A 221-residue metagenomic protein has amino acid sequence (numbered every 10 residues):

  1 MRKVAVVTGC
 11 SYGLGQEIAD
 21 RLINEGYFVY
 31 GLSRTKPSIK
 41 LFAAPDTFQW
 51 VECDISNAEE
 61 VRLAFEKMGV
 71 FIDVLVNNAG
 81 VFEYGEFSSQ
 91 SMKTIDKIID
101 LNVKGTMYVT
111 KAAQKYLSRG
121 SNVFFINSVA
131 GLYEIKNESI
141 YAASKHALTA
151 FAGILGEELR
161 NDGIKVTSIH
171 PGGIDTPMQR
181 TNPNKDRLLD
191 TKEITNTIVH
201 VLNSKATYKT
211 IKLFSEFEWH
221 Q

Functional and structural regions predicted by a protein language model:
S11, A19: N-terminal Rossmann NAD(P)H-binding glycine-rich loop of SDR-like oxidoreductase domains
N78-E83: Conserved NAD(P)H cofactor-binding loop of Rossmann-fold oxidoreductase domains
E86-F87, T94-I99: Substrate-binding pocket helix/loop in short-chain dehydrogenase/reductase
T110, S144: Active-site helix of classical SDR
K115, E157-N161: Alpha-helical segment proximal to the catalytic Tyr-Lys
S128: Residue(s) in the substrate-gating loop at a strand-loop-helix junction that position the organic substrate next
S168, P183-Q221: C-terminal helical subdomain
